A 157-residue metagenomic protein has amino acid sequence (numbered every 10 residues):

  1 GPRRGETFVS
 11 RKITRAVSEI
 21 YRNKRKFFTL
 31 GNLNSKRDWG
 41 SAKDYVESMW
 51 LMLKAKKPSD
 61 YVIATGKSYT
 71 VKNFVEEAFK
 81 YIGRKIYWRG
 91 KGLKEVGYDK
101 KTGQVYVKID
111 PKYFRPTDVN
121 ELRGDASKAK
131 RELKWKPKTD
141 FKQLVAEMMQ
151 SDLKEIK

Functional and structural regions predicted by a protein language model:
G1: Short beta-strand->alpha-helix junction loop in the catalytic core of nucleotide-activated group-transfer enzymes
R4-K157: C-terminal substrate-binding subdomain of Rossmann-fold SDR/epimerase-dehydratase oxidoreductases
